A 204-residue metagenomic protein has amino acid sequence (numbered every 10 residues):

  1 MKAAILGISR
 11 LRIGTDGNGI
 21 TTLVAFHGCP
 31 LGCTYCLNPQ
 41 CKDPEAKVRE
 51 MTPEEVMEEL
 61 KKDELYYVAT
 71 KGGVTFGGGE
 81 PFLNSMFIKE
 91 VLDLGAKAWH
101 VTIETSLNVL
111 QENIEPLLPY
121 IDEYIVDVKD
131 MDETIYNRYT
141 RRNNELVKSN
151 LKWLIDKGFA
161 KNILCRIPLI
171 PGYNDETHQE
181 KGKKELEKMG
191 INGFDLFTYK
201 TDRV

Functional and structural regions predicted by a protein language model:
M1-V48, K62-V68: N-terminal [4Fe-4S]-dependent radical SAM core
K61-L65, T70-G73, G77-D202: Conserved AdoMet/S-adenosylmethionine-binding subsite of the radical SAM
